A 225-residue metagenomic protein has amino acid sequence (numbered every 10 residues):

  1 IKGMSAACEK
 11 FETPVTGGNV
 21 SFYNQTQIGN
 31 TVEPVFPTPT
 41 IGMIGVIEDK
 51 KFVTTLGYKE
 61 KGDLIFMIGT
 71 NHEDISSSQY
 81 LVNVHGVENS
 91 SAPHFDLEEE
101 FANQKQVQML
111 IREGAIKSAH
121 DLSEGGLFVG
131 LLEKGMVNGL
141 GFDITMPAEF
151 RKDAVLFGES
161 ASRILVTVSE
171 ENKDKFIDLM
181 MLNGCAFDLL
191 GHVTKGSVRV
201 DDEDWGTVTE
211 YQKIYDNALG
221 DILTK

Functional and structural regions predicted by a protein language model:
G3-A7, F11, T16, V20-P39 (+3 more regions): Glycine-/charge-enriched secondary-structure boundary and capping motifs
E33-D96, Q108-I111, S160-A161, N172: Mobile "lid/hinge" segments at catalytic clefts and subdomain interfaces of large enzymes
